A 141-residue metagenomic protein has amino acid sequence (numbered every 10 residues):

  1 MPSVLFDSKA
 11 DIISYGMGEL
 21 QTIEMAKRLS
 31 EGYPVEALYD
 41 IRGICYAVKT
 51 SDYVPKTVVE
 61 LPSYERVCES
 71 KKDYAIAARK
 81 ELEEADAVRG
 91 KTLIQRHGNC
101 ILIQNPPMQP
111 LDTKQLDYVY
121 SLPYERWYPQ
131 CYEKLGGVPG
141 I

Functional and structural regions predicted by a protein language model:
M1-H97, L102-N105, K134: Glycine-rich beta-alpha loop elements in corrinoid/cobalamin-binding modules across cobalamin-dependent enzymes
V4, Q115-Y118: Residues within well-ordered alpha helices
Y15-G16, L122, I141: Generic beta-strand/beta-sheet core signal
M25-R28, Y118, L122-R126: Generic, well-ordered alpha-helical scaffold segments in large soluble proteins
V35, E125-Y132: Intrinsically disordered or highly flexible coil/loop and linker segments, enriched in small and charged/polar residues
N105-P106, D117, Q130-Y132: Short conserved micro-motifs at the rims of enzyme active sites and ligand-binding pockets
P110-T113: Conserved, ordered domain cores of eukaryotic regulatory proteins
L135-I141: N-terminal pre-triad scaffold of radical SAM enzymes
